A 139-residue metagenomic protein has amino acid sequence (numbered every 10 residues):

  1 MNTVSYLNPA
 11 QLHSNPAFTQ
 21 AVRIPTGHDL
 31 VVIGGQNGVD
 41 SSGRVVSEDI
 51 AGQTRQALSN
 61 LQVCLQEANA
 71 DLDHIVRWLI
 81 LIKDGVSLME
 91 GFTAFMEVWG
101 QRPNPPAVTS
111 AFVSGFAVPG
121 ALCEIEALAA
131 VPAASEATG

Functional and structural regions predicted by a protein language model:
M1-S59, V63-V76, I82-G139: N-terminal presequence-like segments and the immediate start of the first folded domain
